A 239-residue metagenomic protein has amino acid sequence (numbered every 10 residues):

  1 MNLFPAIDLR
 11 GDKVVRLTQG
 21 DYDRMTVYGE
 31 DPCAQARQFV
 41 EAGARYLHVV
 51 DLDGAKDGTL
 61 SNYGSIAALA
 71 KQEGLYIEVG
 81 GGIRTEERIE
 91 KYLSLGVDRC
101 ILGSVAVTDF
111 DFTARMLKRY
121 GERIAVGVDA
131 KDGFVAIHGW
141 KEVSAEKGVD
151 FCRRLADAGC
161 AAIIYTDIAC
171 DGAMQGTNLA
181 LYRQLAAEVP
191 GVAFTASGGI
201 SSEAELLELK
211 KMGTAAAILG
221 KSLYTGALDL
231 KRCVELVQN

Functional and structural regions predicted by a protein language model:
D8, F39, L47, Y92 (+4 more regions): Conserved, mostly hydrophobic/aromatic
G11-D12, T18-D23, E90, V97-D171: Conserved anion-binding
Y46-G64, S104, Y165-Q175: Glycine-rich, proline-tolerant flexible connector loops at the mouths of alpha/beta enzymes
H48-D51, E78, I101-L102, A125 (+2 more regions): Conserved beta-strand positions in the central sheet of alpha/beta enzyme cores
D53, S61-K118: Glycine/small-residue-rich loop that forms an oxyanion/phosphate-binding "nest" at active or ligand-binding sites
L60-A67, K141-D150, Q175-Q184: Charged helix-capping and loop-helix junction motifs
E73, I77-R99, A180-A216: Catalytic cores of alpha/beta
I83, S94-F112, D167-C170, G198-S202 (+1 more regions): Glycine-rich phosphate-binding active-site loops on the catalytic face of alpha/beta enzymes
